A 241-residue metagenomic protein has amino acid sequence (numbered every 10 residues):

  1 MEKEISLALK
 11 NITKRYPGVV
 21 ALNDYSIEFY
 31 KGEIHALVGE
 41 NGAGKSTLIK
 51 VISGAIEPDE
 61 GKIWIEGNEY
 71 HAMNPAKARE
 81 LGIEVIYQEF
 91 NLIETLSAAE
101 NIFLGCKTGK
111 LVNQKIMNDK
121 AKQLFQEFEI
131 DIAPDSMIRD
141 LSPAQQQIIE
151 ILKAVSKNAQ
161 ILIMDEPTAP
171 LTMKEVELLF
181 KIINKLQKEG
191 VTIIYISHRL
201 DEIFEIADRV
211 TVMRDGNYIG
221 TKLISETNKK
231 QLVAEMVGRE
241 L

Functional and structural regions predicted by a protein language model:
E2-L241: Glycine-rich phosphate-binding loops of nucleotide-dependent enzymes
